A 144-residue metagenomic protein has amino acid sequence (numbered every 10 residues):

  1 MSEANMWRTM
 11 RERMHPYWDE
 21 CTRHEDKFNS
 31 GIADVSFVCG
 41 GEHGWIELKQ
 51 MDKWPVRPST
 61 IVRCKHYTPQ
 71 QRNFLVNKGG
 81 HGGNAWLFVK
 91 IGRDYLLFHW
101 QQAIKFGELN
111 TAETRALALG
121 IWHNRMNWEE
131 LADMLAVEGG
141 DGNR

Functional and structural regions predicted by a protein language model:
M1-D26: Acidic-basic catalytic patches of nuclease active cores, encompassing PD-(D/E)XK and other metal-cofactor nuclease
T9, D26, P55-V62: Phosphate- and other anionic-substrate recognition elements at nucleic-acid/protein interfaces
D19-G40: Active-site metal-binding core of divalent-cation-utilizing nuclease and nuclease-like domains
V35-F37, E42-W54: Conserved catalytic cores of phosphodiester-cleaving nucleases, focusing on short active-site segments
P58-L87: Short, charged, amphipathic alpha-helix that recurs within catalytic cores of restriction-modification and other
V76-K105: Nucleic-acid nuclease catalytic cores
L97-W122: Short, electropositive alpha-helical surface patch
T114-R144: Charged phosphate-binding loop/patch that engages nucleotide di/tri-phosphates or the phosphate backbone of nucleic
